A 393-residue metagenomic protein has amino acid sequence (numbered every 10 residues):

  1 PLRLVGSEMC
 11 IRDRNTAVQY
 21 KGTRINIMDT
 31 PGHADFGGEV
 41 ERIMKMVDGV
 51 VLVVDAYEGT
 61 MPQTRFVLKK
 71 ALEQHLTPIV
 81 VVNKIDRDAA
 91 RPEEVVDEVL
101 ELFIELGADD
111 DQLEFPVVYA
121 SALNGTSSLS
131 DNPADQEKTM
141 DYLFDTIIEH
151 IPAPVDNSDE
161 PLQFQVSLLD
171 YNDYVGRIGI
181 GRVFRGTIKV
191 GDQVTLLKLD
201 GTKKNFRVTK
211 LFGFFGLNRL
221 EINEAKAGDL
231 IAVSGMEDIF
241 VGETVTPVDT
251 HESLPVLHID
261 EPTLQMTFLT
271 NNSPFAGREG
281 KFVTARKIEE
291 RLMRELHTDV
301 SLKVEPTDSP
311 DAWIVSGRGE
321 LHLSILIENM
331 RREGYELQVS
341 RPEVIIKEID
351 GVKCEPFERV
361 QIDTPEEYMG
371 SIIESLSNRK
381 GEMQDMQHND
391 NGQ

Functional and structural regions predicted by a protein language model:
P1-I11: Single conserved hydrophobic/aromatic residue that forms the stacking wall/gate of nucleotide- or nucleobase-binding
L2-R3, A17-K21, R42-M46, T60 (+2 more regions): Conserved catalytic network of the ASCE P-loop NTPase/AAA+ motor domain
S7, N15-I27: Conserved G1/Walker A P-loop phosphate-binding module
E8, I27-D29, I43, V51 (+12 more regions): Residue-level signature of catalytic and energy-coupling elements of molecular machines, predominantly ATP/GTP-dependent
T23-I25, T30-F36, K45-R65, L72-E94: Conserved Switch II/interswitch segment of TRAFAC-class P-loop GTPases
D88-I148: Canonical P-loop GTPase G-domain recognition
P116, D145-E149, G179, V183-Q393: Accessory interaction regions appended to the cores of large information-processing enzymes
L123, K138-I180, F184-I188: Accessory interdomain/linker segments of ATP-dependent helicases and helicase-like nucleic-acid enzymes that mediate
